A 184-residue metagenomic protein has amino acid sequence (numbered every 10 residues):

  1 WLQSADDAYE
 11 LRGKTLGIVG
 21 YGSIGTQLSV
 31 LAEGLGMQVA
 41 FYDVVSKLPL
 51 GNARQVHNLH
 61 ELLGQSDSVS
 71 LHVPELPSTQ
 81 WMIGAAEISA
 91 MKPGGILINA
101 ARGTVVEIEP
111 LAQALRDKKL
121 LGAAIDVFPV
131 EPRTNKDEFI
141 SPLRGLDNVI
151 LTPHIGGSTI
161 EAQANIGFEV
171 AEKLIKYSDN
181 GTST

Functional and structural regions predicted by a protein language model:
W1-D7, E161, N180: Glycine/serine-rich phosphate-binding loop and adjoining beta1-alpha1 elements at the start of nucleotide-handling
L2, R12, H57, M82-G84 (+4 more regions): Generic, ordered loop/turn and secondary-structure boundary motif
Q3-P93: Rossmann-like dinucleotide/phosphate-binding beta-alpha-beta segment
G94-I96, A101-T184: Rossmann-like dinucleotide-binding domain for NAD(H)/NADP(H)
